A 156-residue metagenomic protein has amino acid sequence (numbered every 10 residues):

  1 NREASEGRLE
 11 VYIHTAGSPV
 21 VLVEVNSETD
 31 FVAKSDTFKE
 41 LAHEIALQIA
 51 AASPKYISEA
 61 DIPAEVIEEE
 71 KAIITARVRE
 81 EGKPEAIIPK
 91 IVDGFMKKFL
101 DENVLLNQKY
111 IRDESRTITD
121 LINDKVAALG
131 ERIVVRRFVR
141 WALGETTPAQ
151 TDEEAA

Functional and structural regions predicted by a protein language model:
N1-A156: N-terminal assembly/interaction segments in proteins that build large macromolecular machines
